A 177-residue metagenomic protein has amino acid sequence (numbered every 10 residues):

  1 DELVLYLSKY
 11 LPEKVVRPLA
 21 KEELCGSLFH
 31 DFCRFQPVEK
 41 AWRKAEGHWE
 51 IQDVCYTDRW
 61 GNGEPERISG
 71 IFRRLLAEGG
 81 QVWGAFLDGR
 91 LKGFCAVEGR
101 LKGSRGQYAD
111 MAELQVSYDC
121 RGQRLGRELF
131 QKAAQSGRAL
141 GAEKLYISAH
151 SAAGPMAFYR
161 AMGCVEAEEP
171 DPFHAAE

Functional and structural regions predicted by a protein language model:
D1-L11: N-terminal amphipathic/basic-hydrophobic helices that include classical n-h-c signal peptides and signal-anchor
K14-V15: Extreme N-terminal starter segment of soluble prokaryotic enzymes
A20-E22, C120, A149: Short loop or secondary-structure boundary microenvironments that flank and position key functional residues
E23-L24, D31-Q107, A112, S117-Y118 (+1 more regions): Acetyl-CoA-dependent GNAT
V116, G122-Q135, R160-A161: Conserved acetyl-CoA-binding loop-helix of GNAT-fold acetyltransferases
G126, F130, A152-P155, D171-E177: Short glycine/proline-centered loop/turn elements that form peptide/ligand docking sites
G137-H150: Conserved GNAT acetyl-CoA-binding A-motif
Y146, R160, V165-E177: Conserved catalytic-core motifs of GNAT/GCN5-like acyltransferases
